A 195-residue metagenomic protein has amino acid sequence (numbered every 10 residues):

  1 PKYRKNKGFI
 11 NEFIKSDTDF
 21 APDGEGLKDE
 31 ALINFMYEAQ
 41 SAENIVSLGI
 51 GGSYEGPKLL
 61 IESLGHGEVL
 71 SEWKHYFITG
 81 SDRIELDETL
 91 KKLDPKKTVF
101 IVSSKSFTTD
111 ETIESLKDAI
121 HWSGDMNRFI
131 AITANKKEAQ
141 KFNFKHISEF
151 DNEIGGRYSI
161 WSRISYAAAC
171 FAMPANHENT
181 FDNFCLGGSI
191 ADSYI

Functional and structural regions predicted by a protein language model:
P1-Q40: Extended, charge-enriched "interface" segments that sit outside catalytic cores
Y37-Y194: Glycine-rich phosphate-binding loops that contact phosphosugars or nucleotide phosphates
